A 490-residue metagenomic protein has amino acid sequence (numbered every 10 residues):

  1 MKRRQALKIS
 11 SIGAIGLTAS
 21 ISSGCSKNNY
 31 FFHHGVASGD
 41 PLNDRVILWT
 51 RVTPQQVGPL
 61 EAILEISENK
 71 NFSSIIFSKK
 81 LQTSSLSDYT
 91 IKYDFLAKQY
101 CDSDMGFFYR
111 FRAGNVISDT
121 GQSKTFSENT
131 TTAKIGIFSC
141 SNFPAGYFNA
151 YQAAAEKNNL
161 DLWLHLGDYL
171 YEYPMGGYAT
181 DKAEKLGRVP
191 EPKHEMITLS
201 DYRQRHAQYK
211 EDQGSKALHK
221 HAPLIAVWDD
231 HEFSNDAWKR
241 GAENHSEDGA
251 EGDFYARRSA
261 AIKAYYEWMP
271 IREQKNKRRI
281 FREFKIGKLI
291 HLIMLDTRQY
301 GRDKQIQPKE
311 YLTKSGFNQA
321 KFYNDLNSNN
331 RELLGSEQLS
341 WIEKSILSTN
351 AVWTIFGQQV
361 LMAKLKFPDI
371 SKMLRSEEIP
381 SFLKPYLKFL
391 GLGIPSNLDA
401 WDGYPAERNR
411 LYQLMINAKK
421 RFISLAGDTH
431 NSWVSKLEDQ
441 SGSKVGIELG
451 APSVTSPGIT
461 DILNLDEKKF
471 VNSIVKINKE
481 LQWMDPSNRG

Functional and structural regions predicted by a protein language model:
R3-I9, I15-T18, S26-G490: Metal-dependent phosphoester/phosphodiester hydrolase catalytic core
